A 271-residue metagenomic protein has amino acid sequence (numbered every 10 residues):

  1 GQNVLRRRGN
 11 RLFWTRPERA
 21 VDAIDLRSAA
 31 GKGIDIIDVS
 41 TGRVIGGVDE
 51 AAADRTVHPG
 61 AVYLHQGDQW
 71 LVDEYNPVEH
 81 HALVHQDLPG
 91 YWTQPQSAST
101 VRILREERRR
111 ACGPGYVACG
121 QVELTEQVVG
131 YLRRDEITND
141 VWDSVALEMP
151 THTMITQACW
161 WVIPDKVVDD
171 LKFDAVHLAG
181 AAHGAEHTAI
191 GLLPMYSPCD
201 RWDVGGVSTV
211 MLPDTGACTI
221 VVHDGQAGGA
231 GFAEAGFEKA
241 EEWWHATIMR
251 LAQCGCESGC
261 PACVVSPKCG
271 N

Functional and structural regions predicted by a protein language model:
G1-R11: A short, conserved structural fragment
P17-C254: Extended Lys/Arg-rich polyanion-binding regions
A185, C263-V265: Generic hydrophobic alpha-helical membrane-span motif
C254, G259-C263: Short cysteine clusters
V265-N271: Iron-sulfur (Fe-S) cluster-binding segments and ferredoxin-like electron-carrier domains, especially [2Fe-2S]
